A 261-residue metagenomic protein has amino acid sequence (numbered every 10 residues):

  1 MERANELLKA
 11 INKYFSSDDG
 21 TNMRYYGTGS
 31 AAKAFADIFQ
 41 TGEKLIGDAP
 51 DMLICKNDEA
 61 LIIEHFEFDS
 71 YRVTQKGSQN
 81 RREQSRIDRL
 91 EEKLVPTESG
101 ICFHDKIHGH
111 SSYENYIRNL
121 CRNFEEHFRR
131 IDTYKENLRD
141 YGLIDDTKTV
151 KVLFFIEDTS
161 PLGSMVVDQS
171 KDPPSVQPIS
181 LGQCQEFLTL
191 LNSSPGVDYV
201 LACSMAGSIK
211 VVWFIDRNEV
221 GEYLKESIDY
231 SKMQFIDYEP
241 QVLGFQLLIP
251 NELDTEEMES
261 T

Functional and structural regions predicted by a protein language model:
M1-G47, F66-T261: Metal-dependent nuclease catalytic core centered on acidic motifs
Q40, N57-A60: Short glycine/proline-enriched coil/turn segments at helix->beta-strand junctions
I46-D48, K56-D58: A short, glycine/Asx- and small/polar-enriched loop/turn that sits immediately N-terminal to a beta-strand
M52-I54, L61-E67: Conserved catalytic cores of phosphodiester-cleaving nucleases, focusing on short active-site segments
